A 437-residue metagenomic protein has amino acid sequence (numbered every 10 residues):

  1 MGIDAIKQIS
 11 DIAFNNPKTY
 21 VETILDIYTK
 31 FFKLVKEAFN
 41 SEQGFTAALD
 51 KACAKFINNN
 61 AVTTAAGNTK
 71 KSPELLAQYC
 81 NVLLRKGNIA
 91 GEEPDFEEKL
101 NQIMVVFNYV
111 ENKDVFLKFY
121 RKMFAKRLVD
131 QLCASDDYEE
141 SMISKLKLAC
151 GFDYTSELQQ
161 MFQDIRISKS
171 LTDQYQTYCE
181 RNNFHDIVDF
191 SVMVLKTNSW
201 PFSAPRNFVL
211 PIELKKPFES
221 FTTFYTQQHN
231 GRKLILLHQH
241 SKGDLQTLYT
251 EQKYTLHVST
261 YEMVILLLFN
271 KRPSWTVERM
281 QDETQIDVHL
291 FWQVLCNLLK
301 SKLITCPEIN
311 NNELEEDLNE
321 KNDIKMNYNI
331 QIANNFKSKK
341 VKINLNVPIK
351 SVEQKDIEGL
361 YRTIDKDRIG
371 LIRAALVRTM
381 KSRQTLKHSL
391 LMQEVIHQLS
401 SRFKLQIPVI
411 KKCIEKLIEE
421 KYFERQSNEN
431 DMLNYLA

Functional and structural regions predicted by a protein language model:
M1-A437: Eukaryotic scaffold/interaction segments
